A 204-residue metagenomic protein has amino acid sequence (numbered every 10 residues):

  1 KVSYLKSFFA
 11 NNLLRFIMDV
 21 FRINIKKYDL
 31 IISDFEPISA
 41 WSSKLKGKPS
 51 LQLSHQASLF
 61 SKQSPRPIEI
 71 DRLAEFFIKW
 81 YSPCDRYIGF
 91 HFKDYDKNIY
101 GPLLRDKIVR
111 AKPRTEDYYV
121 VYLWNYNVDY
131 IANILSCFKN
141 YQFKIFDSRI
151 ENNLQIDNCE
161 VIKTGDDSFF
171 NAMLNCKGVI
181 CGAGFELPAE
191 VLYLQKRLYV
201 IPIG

Functional and structural regions predicted by a protein language model:
K1-L14: Conserved nucleotide-sugar phosphate-binding/catalytic loop shared by glycosyltransferases and other
R15-I25, R149-Y193: Donor nucleotide-activated moiety binding/catalytic core segment of transferases that use nucleotide-activated donors
F21-E75: Conserved nucleotide-sugar donor-interacting segment of glycosyltransferase catalytic cores, predominantly GT-B
D29-L30, R86, Y118, G178: Structural motif
L30-I38, S42, Q52, N171-G204: A donor-sugar binding/catalytic signature common to diverse glycosyltransferases and related nucleotide-sugar
S54, P67-I70, V161-T164, R197-G204: Nucleotide-sugar donor-binding patch of glycosyltransferase catalytic domains
S61-V128, I145-R149, D167-S168: A nucleotide-sugar donor-handling region in carbohydrate enzymes
L123, Y130-K163: Catalytic donor nucleotide-activated moiety binding site of glycosyltransferases and closely related
